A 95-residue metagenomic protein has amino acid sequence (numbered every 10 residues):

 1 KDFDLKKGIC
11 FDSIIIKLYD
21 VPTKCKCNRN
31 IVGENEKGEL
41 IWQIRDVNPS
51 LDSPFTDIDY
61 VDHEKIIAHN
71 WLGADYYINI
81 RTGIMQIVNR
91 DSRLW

Functional and structural regions predicted by a protein language model:
K1-W95: Secretory-pathway ectodomains
